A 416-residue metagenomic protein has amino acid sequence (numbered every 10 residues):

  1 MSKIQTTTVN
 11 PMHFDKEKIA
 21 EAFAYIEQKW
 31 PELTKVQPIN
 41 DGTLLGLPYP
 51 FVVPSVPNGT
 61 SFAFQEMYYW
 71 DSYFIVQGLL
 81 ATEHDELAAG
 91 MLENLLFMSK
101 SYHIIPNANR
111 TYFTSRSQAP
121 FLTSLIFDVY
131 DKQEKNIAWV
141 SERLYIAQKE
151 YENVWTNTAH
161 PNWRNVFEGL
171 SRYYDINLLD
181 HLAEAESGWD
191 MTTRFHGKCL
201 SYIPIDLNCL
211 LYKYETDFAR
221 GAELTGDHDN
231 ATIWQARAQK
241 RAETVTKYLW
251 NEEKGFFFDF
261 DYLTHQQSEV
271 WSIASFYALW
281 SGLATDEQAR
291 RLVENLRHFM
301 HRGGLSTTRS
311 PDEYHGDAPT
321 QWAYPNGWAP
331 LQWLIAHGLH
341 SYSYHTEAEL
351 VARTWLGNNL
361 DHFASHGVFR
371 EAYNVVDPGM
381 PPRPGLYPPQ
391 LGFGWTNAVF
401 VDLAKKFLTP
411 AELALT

Functional and structural regions predicted by a protein language model:
S2-E66, G90-N109, H160-I203, K240-G327 (+1 more regions): Extended glycan-interaction surfaces of carbohydrate-active proteins
Y68-M98, A274-T285, Q332-H345: Alpha-helical support elements that line or immediately flank enzyme active sites and cofactor-binding pockets
S72, T123-I126, N208, Y212-E215 (+1 more regions): TPR repeat positional signature
N94-I126, T225: Aromatic-lined, polymer-binding surfaces characteristic of secreted/periplasmic polysaccharide-degrading enzymes
V129-E142, F218-I233, L339-Y342, T346: Inter-helical turn/loop segments and adjacent helix faces that build the functional surface of alpha-helical bundle
A147, A231-L249, A352-W355: Short amphipathic alpha-helical coiled-coil/interface segments
D206-A242: Active-site neighborhood of glycoside hydrolase catalytic domains
